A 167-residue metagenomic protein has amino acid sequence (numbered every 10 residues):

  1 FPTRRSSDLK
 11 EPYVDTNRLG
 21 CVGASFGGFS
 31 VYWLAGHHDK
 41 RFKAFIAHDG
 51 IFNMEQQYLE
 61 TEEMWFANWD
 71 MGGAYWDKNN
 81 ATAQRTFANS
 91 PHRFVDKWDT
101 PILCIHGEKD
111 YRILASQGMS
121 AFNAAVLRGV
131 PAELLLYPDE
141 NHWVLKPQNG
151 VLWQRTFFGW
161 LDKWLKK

Functional and structural regions predicted by a protein language model:
R4-K167: Active-site-proximal cap/loop segments of hydrolase catalytic domains
